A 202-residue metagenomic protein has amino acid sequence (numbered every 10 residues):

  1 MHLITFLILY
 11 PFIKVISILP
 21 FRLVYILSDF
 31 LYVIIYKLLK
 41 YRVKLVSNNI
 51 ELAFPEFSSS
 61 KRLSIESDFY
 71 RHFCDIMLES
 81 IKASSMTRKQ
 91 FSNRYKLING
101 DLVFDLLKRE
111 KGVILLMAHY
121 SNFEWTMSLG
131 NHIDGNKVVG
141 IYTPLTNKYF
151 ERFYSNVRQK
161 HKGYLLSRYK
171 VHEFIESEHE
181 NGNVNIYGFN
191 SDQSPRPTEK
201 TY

Functional and structural regions predicted by a protein language model:
M1-M117, N122, E151-V157, K162: Membrane-anchoring hydrophobic helices of lipid-metabolizing enzymes
S84-Y202: Soluble catalytic domains of membrane acyltransferases
